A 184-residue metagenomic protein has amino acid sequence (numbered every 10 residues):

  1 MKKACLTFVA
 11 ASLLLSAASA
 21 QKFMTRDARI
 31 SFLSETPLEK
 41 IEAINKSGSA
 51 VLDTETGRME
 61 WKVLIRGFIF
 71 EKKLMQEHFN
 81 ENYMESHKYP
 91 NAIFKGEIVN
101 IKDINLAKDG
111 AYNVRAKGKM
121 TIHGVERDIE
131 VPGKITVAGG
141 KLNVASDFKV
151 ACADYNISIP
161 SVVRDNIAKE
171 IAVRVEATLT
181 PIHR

Functional and structural regions predicted by a protein language model:
M1-A4: Positively charged n-region of N-terminal signal peptides that target proteins for export
L6-T7, V173: General helical structural elements
T7-S16: Bacterial N-terminal signal peptides
A20-R184: Low-complexity, acidic/polar, glycine-enriched regions of mature
